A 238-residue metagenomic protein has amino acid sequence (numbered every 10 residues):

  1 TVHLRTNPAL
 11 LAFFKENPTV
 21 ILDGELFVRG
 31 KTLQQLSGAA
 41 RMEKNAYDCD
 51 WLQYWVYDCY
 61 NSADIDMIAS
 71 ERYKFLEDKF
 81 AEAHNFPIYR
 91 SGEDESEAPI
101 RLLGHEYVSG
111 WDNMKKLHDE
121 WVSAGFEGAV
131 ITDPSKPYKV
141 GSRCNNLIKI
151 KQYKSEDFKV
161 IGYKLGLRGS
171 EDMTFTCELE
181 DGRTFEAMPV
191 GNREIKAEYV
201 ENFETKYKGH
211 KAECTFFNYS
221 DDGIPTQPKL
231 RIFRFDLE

Functional and structural regions predicted by a protein language model:
T1-D94, E238: Covalent nucleotidyltransferase
M42-A46, C59-S62, A81-E238: Nucleic-acid 5′ end/cap handling module spanning
